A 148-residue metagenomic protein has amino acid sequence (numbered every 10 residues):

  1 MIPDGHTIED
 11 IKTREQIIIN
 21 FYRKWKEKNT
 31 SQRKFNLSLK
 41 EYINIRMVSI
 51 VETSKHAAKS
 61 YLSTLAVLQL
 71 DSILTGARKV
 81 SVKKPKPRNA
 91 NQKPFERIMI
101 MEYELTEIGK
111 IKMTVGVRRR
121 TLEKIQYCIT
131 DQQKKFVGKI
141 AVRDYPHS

Functional and structural regions predicted by a protein language model:
M1-S148: Ribonuclease/tRNase effector modules and their secretory precursors
